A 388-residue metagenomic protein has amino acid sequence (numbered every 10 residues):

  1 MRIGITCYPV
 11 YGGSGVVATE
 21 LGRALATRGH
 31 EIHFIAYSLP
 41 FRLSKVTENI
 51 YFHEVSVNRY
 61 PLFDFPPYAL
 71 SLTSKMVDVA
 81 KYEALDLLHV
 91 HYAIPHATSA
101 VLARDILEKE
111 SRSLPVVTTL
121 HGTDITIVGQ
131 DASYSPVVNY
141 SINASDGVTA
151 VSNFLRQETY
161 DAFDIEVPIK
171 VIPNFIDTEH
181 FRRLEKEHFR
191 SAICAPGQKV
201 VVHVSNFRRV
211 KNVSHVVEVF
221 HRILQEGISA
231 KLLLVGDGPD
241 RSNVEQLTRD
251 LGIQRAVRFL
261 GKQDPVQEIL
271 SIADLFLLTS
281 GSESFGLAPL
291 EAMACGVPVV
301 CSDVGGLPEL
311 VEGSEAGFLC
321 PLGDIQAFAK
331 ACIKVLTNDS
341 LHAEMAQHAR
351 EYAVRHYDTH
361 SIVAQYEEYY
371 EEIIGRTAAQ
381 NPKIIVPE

Functional and structural regions predicted by a protein language model:
C7-Y11, R23-Y68, I169: N-terminal strand-loop element at the rim of the active site of nucleotide-sugar-dependent glycosyltransferases
F154, F175: Carbohydrate-associated surface elements
R182-A195, L341: A short helix/loop element that forms part of the nucleotide-sugar donor recognition site in Leloir-type
A195-K211, V217-F220: Conserved donor-binding/catalytic core segment of Leloir-type glycosyltransferases
K262, G281: Aromatic "clamp/platform" in nucleotide-sugar-dependent glycosyltransferases that forms part of the donor/acceptor
P298-C301, V311: Short hydrophobic beta-strand element within catalytic cores of glycosyltransferases and related nucleotide-activated
G313-S314, F318-I325, K334-D339: Conserved acidic donor-binding segment of nucleotide-sugar-dependent glycosyltransferases
A327, K334, L341-H356, I362-E368: A short, well-ordered alpha-helix in the C-terminal region of glycosyltransferases
